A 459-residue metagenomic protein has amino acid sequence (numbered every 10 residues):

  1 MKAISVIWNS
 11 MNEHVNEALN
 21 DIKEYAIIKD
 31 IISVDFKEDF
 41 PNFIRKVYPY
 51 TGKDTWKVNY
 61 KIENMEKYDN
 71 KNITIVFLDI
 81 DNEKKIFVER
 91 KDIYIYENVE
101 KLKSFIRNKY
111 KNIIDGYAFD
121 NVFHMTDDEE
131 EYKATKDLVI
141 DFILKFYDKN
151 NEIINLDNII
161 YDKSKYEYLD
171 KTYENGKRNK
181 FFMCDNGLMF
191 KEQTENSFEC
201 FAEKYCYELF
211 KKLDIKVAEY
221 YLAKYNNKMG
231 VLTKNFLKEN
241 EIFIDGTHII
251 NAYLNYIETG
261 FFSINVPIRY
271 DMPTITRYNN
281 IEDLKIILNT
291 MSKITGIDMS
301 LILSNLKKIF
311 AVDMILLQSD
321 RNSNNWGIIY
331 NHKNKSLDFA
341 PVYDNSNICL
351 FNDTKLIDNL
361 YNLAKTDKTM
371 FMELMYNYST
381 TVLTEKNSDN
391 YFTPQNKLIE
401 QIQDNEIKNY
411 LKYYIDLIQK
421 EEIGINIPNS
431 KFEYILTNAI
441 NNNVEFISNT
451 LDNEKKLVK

Functional and structural regions predicted by a protein language model:
M1-N150: Non-catalytic terminal and connector segments of soluble metabolic enzymes
I93-K109, N255-I264, K368-E373: Short, cationic low-complexity segments
D128, F210, D344: A residue-level signal for conserved active-site and pocket-lining positions in enzyme catalytic cores
K133-T135, I242, L350-F351: Short helix/loop capping segments that flank catalytic or ligand/cofactor-binding pockets
N150-D271: Conserved ATP-binding subdomain of kinase catalytic cores across diverse folds
F236-F310, N396-K397, Q401, L417 (+3 more regions): ATP-dependent phospho-/nucleotidyl transfer catalytic cores
N279-T354: Conserved kinase catalytic-core segment
L317, N331-K459: C-terminal catalytic region of ATP-dependent kinase domains
